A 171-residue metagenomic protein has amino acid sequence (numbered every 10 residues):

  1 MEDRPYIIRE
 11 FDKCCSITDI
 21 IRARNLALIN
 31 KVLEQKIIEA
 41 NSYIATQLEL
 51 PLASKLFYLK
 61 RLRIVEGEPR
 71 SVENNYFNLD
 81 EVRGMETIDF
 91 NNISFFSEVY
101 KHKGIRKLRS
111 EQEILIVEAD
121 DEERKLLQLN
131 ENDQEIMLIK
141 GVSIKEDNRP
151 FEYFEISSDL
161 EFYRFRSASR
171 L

Functional and structural regions predicted by a protein language model:
M1-A53, N74, R83-R109, E118 (+1 more regions): HTH-adjacent hinge/linker in prokaryotic transcriptional regulators
M1-E2, Y58-K60: Short, well-ordered beta-strand micro-motif
Q35-I37, L62, V142: Residue-level recognition of beta-strand microenvironments
E49, V65, E81, I88 (+1 more regions): C-terminal regulatory/effector modules of DNA-binding transcriptional regulators
K55-Y58, I136: A short beta-strand signature within small-molecule sensing/ligand-binding domains used in signal transduction
R61-E66, N75-R83: Anionic-ligand binding region
S71-V72, Y153: Short glycine-/small-residue motifs
